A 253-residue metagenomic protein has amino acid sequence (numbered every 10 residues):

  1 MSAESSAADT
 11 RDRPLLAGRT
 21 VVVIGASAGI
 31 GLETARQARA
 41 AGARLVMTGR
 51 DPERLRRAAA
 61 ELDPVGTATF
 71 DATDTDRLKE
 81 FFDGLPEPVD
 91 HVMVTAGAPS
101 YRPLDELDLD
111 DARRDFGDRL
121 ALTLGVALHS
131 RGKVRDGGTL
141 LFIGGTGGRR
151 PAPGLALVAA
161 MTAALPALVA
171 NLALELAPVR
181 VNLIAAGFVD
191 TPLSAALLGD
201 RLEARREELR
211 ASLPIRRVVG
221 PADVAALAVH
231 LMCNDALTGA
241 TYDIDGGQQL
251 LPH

Functional and structural regions predicted by a protein language model:
S27-A28: Conserved glycine-rich cofactor-binding loop
A43-R57: Conserved glycine-rich Rossmann-like NAD(P)H-binding loop of the short-chain dehydrogenase/reductase
E61-D76: Rossmann-fold cofactor-recognition segment
P103-L104, D108-F116, R205, L209: Substrate-binding pocket helix/loop in short-chain dehydrogenase/reductase
D115-F116, V126, T139-A177, F188-V189: Catalytic loop of short-chain dehydrogenase/reductase
P166, E175-D190, S194, L237-I244: Conserved Rossmann-fold SDR core element
V189-S212, L251-H253: A glycine/serine/threonine-rich, flexible loop-to-helix segment that serves as the NAD(P) cofactor-binding "lid"
R217-I244, Q249: C-terminal substrate-recognition "lid" of short-chain dehydrogenase/reductases
